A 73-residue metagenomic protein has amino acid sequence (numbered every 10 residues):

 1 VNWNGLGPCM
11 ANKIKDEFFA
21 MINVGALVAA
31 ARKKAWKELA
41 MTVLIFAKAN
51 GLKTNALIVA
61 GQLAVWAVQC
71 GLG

Functional and structural regions predicted by a protein language model:
N2-G73: Membrane-interacting helical modules
